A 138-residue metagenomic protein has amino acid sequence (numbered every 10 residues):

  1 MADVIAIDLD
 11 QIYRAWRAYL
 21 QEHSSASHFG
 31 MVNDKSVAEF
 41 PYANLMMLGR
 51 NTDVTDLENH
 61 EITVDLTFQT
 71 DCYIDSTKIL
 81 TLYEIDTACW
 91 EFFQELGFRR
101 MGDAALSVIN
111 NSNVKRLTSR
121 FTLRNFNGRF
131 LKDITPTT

Functional and structural regions predicted by a protein language model:
M1-D56, L80, E84-I85: Small/polar-rich, solvent-exposed N-terminal microdomains that initiate assembly or binding
M1-Y19, R50-D65, R99-T138: Short, charged interaction patches at domain edges and termini
S25, D75, Q94, F126: Residue-level marker of positions within ordered structural domains that often coincide with functionally constrained
A26-S27, G97-R100: Structural alpha-beta junctions
V32-N33, T70, G102: Intrinsic-disorder/low-complexity regions
M46, Q69-Y73, R120-R124: Residue-level recognition of well-ordered beta-strand positions that form the cores of beta-sheet-rich folds across
T67-W90: Mid-chain, well-packed structural core segment of small domains
C89-G97: A common structural junction motif
